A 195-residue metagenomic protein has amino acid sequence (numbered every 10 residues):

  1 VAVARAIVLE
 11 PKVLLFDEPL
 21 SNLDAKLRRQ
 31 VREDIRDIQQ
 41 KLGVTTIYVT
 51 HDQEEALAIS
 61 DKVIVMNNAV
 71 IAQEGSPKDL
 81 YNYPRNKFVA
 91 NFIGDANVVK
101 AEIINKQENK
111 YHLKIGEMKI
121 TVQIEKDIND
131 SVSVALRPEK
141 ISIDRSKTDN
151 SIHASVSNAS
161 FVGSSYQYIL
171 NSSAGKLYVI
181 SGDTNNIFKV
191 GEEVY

Functional and structural regions predicted by a protein language model:
V1-F88: ABC ATPase nucleotide-binding domains
V44-I47, V98, S165: Secondary-structure boundary/capping residues
Q73, F92, F161: Short glycine/serine/threonine-biased micro-segments
S76-E108: ABC transporter nucleotide-binding domain
A96, K106-Y195: Non-catalytic connector elements of ABC transporters
